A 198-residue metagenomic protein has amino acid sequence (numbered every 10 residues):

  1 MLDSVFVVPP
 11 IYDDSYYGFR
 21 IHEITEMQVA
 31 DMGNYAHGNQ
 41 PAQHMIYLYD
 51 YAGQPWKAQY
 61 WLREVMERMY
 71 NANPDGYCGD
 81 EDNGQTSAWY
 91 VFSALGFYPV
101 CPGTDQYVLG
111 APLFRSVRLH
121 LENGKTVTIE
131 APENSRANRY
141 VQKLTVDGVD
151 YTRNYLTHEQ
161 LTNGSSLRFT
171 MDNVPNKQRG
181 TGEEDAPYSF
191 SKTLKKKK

Functional and structural regions predicted by a protein language model:
M1-L113, V117-T128, E133, E159: Active-site core of glycosidic bond-cleaving carbohydrate-active enzymes
W56, N71, C101-T104, V108-K198: Beta-rich accessory regions
